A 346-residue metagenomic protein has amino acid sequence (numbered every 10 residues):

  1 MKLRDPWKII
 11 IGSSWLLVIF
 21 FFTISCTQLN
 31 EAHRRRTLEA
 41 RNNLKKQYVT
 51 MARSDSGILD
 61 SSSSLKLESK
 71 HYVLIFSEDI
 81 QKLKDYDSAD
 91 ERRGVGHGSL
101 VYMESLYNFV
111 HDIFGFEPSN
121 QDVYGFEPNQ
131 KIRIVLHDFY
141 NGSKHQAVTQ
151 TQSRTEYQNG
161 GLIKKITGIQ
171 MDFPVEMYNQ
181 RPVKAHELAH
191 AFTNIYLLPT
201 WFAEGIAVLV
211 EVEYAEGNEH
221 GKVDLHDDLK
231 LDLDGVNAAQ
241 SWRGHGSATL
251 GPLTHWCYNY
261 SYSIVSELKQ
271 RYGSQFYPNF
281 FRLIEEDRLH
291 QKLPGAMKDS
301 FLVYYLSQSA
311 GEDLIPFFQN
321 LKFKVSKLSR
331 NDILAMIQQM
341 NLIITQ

Functional and structural regions predicted by a protein language model:
K2-S14: Bacterial N-terminal signal peptides that target proteins for export
S13-T23: Bacterial N-terminal signal peptides
N30-E31, H290-Q346: Beta/coil-rich, acidic/histidine-enriched accessory regions frequently appended to metallopeptidases
E31-S64: Long, contiguous juxta-domain segments that are non-catalytic but functionally important
K66-A191, I195: Juxtacatalytic substrate-recognition/specificity segment
L100-Y107, A185-A189, E204, V208 (+3 more regions): Extracytoplasmic/secreted envelope proteins and their assembly/folding machinery, especially bacterial periplasmic
Q158-G161, Y178-N179, L197-D299: Acidic/His/Gly-enriched intrinsically disordered linker/tail segments that often contain short helix/coil "MoRF-like"
